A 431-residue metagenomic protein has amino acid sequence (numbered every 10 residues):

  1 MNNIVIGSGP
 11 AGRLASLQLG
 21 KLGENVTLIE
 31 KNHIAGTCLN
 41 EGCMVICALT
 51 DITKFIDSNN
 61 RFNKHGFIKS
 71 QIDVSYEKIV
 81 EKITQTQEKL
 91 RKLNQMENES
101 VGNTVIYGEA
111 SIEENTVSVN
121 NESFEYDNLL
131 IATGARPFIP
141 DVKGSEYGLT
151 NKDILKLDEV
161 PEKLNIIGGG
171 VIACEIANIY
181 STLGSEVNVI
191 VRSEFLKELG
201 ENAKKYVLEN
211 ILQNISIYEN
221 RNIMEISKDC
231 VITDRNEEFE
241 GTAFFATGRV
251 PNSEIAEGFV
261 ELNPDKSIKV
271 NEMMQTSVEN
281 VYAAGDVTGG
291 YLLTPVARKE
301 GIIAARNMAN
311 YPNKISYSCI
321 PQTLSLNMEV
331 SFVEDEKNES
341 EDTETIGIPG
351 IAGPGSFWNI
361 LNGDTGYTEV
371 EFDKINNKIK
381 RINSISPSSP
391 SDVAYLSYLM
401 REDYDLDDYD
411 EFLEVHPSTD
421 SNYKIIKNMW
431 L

Functional and structural regions predicted by a protein language model:
M1-N3, S8-L14, K21, V287-P390 (+3 more regions): Mid-to-C-terminal Rossmann-like scaffold of FAD/NAD(P)H-dependent oxidoreductases
I4-I6, A110, F124-G134, I166-I167 (+4 more regions): Short hydrophobic core segments
G20-L39, N188-L196: Glycine-rich FAD pyrophosphate-binding loop
C43, T133-S185, I217, G258 (+2 more regions): Glycine-rich dinucleotide-binding loop and its adjacent helix/turn
C47-Q85, K314-I315: Glycine-rich active-site loop/strand segments that organize a redox cofactor
S70, T104-Y107, S111-S118, F124 (+1 more regions): A Rossmann-like FAD-binding core segment of flavoenzymes
Q85-R91, L155, P161-N165, V171-E225 (+3 more regions): Rossmann-like dinucleotide-binding cores of NAD(P)H-dependent redox enzymes
E146-P161, E238, T242-N307: FAD-site-proximal beta/loop scaffold in flavoenzymes
